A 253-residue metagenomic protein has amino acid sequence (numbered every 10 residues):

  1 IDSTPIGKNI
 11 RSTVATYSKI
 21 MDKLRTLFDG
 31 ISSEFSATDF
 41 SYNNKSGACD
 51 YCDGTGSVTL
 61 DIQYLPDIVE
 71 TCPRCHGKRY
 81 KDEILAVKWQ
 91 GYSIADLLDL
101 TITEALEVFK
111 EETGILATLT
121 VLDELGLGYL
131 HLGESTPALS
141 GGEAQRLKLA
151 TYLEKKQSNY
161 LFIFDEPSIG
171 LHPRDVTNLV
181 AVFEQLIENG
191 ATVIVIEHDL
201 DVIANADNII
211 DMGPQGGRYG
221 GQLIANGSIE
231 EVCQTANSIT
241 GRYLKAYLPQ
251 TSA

Functional and structural regions predicted by a protein language model:
I1-A253: Conserved phosphate-binding elements of NTP-dependent enzyme cores
